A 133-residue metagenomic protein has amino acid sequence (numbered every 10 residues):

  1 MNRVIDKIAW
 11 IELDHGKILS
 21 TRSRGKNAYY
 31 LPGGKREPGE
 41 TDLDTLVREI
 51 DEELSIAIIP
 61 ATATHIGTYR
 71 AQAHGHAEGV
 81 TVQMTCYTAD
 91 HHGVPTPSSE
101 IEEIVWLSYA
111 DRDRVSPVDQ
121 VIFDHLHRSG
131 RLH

Functional and structural regions predicted by a protein language model:
M1-L19: Conserved N-terminal beta-strand and adjoining loop/helix that marks the start of the Nudix/MutT-like hydrolase domain
I5, L13, L31, P60 (+1 more regions): Short connector loops at helix/strand junctions that flank enzyme active sites, especially segments positioning acidic
D6, Y69-T96, L126: Active-site-adjacent beta-strand/loop module that shapes the phosphate/pyrophosphate-binding cleft
I8, G16, G34, R48 (+2 more regions): Structural detector for helix-capping/boundary residues
L13-E53: Conserved Nudix-box catalytic region and its N-terminal flanking loop in Nudix hydrolases and closely related
A57-G67, Y87: A short coil-to-beta-strand element that immediately follows conserved catalytic motifs
C86-T88, T96-R128: NUDIX/MutT-family hydrolases
